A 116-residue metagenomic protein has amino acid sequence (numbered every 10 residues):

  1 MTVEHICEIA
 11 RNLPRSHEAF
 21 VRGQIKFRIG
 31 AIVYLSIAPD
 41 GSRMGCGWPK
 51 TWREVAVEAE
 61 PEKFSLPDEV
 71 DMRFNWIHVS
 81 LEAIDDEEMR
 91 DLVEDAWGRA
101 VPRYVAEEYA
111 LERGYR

Functional and structural regions predicted by a protein language model:
M1-R116: Charge-dense, helix-prone N-terminal extensions
